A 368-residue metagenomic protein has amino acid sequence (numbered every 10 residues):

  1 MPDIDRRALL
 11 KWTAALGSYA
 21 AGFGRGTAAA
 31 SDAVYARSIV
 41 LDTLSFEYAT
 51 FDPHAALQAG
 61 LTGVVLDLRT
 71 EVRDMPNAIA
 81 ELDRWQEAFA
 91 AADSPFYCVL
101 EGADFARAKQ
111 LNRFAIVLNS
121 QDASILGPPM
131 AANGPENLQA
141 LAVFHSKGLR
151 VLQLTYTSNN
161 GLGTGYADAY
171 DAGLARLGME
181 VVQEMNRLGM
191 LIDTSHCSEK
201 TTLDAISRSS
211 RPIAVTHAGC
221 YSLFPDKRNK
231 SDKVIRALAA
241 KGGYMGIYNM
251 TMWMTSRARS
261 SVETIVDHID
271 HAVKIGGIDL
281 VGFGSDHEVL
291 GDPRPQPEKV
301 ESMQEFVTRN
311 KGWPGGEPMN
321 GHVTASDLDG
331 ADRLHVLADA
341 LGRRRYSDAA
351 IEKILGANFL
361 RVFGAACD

Functional and structural regions predicted by a protein language model:
D3-Y170, P225-G242, G246-D368: N-terminal hydrophobic targeting/anchoring segments and the immediately downstream early-domain regions of hydrolases
P135, S146-R228: Divalent metal-binding pocket/active-site signature
